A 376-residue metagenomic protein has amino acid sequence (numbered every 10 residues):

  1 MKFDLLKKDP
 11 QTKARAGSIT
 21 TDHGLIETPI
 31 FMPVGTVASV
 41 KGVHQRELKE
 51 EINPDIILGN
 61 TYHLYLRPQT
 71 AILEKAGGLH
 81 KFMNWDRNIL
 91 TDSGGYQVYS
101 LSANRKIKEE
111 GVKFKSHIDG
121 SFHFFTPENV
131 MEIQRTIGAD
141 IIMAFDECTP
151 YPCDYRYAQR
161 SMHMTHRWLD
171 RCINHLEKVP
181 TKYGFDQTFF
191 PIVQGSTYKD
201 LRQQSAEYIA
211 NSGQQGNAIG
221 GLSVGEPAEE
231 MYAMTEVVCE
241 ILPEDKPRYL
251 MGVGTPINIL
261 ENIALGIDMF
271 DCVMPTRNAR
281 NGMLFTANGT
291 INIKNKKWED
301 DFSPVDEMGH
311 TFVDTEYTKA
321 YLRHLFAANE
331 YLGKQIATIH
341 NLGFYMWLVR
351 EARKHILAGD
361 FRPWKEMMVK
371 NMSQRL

Functional and structural regions predicted by a protein language model:
M1-K182, K296-E299: Non-catalytic, usually N-terminal nucleic-acid engagement modules in DNA/RNA processing proteins
M1-T20, I26-M32, K41-G42, D146-C153 (+1 more regions): C-terminal extensions of enzymes
G24, I57, D92, Q134 (+5 more regions): Conserved, mostly hydrophobic/aromatic
Y65, P150-Y151, G225-E226, N278-A279 (+1 more regions): Short secondary-structure capping/turn micro-motifs that flank functional sites
N129, I133, I137, R160 (+6 more regions): A non-catalytic, amphipathic alpha-helix used as a structural packing/dimerization or gating element in enzyme scaffolds
Y151-Y155, Q159, G216-L222, Y331-K334: Glycine- and acidic
H175, V179, Q187-V305: Glycine-rich phosphate/ribose-binding loops and adjacent secondary-structure elements that form binding surfaces
H175-F185, K246, R353-W364: Surface-exposed helix-capping loop/turn segments at secondary-structure junctions
